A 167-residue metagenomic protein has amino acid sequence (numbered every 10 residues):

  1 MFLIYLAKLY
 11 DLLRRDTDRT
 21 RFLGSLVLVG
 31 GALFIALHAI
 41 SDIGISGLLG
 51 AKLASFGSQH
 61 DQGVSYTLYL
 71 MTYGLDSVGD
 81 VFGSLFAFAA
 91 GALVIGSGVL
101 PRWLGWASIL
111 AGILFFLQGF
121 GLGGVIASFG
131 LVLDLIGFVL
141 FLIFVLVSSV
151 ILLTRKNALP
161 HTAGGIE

Functional and structural regions predicted by a protein language model:
M1-E167: Hydrophobic, aromatic-enriched alpha-helical segments typical of multi-pass transmembrane helices
